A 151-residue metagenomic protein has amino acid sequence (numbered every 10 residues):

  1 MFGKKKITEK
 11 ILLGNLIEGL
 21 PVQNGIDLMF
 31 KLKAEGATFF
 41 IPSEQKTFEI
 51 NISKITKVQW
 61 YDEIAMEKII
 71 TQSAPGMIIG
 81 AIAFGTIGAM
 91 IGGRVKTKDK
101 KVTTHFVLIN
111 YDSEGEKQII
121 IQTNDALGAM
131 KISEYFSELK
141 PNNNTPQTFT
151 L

Functional and structural regions predicted by a protein language model:
M1-T38, P42-F48: Anionic N-terminal interaction surfaces
F2-I7, V58-L151: Acidic, Ser/Thr- and proline-rich intrinsically disordered linker/docking segments of eukaryotic scaffolds
N15, N24-D27, N51, N110 (+2 more regions): Detector for Asparagine
A37-K68: Short, well-structured hydrophobic secondary-structure segments
